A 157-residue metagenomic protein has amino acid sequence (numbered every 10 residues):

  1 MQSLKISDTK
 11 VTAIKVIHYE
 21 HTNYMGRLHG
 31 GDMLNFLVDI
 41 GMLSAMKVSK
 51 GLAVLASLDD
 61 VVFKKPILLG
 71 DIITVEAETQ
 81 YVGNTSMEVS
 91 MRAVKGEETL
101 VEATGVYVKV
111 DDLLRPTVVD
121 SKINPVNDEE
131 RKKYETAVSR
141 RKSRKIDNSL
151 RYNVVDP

Functional and structural regions predicted by a protein language model:
Q2, S7, V11-T12, L68-L69 (+1 more regions): HotDog/MaoC-like acyl-thioester-processing domains
D8, L28, M42-E76, Q80-M87 (+1 more regions): Hydrophobic beta-strand-centered segment that forms part of the acyl-chain substrate-binding groove
V16-T22: A short small-residue
T22-L34: A conserved, well-ordered hydrophobic junction motif at loop->secondary-structure transitions
